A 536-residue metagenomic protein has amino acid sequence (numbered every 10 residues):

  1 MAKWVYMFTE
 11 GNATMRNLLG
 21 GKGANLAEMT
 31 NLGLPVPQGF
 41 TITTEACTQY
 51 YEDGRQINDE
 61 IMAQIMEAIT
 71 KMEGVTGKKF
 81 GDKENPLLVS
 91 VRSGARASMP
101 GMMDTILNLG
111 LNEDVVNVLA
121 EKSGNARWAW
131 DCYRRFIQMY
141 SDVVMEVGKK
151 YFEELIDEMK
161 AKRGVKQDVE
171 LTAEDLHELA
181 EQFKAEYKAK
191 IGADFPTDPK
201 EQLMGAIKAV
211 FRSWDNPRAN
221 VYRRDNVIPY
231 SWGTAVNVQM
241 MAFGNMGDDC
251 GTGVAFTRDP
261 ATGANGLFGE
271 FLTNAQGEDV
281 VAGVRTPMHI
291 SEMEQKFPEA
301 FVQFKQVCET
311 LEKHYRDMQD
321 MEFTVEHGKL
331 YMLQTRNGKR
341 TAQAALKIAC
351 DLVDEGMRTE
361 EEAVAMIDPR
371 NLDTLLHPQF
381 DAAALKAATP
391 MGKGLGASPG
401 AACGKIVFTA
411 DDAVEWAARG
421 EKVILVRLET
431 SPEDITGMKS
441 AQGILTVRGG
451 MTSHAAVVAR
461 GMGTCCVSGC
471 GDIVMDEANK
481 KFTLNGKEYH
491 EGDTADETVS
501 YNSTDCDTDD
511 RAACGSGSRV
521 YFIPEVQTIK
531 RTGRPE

Functional and structural regions predicted by a protein language model:
M1-A388, E421-I424, S431-T436, Q442 (+8 more regions): Nucleotide/phosphate-binding sheet-loop regions of phosphoryl- and nucleotidyl-transfer enzymes
K313, A413-A418: A short acidic-Thr-Gly-centered motif at the start of a beta-strand
E361, L385-C403: Catalytic domains of riboflavin
Q379, A401-A402, I406-D412, G420-K422 (+2 more regions): Acidic, glycine-rich flexible loop/linker segments
